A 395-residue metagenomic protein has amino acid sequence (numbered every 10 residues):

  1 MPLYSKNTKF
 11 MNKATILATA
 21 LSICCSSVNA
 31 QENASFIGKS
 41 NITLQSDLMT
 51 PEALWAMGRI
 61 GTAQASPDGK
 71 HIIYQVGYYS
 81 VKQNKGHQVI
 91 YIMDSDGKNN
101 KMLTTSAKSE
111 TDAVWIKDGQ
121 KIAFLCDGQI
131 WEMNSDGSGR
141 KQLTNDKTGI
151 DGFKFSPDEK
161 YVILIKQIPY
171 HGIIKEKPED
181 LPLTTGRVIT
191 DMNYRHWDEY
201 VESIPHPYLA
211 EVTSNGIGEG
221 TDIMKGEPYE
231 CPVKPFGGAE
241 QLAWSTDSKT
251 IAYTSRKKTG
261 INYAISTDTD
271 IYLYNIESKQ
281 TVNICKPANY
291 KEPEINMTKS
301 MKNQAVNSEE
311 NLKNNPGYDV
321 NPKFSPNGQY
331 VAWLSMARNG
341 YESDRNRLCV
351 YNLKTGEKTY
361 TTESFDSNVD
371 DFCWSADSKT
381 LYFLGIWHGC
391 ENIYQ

Functional and structural regions predicted by a protein language model:
E32-I37, H87-Q88, L164-G226, T254-K257 (+3 more regions): Predominantly five- to eight-bladed beta-propeller fold
P51, T221-P235, V282-N314, E363-D370: Surface-exposed loop and turn segments in beta-propeller and other repeat-based domains that flank or scaffold
E52-Q88: Beta-strand-rich domains and repeat architectures in extracellular enzymes and scaffolds, especially beta-propellers
P67-D68, K117-D118, P157-D158, T246-D247 (+2 more regions): Residue-level detector of Asp-centered blade-edge/turn motifs that repeat once per structural unit in beta-propeller
G69-I72, G119-A123, V162, I251 (+2 more regions): Hydrophobic beta-strand positions that form the internal "hydrophobic ladder" of WD40/Gbeta-like beta-propeller blades
D94-K98, N134-S138, V212-G216, N275-K279 (+1 more regions): Short loop/turn segments that connect beta-strands within beta-propeller blades
D96-A123, D127, A288: Blade-loop segments of beta-propeller domains
